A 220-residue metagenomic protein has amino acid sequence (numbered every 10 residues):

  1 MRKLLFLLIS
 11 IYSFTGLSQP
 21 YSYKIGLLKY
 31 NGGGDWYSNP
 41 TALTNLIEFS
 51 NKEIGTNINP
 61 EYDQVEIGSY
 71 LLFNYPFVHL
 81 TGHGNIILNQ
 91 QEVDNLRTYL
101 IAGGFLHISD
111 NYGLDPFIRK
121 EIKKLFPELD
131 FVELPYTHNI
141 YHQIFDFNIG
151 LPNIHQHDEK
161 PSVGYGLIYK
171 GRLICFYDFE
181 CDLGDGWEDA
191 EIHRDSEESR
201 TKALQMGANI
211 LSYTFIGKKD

Functional and structural regions predicted by a protein language model:
L4-S13: Sec-dependent N-terminal signal peptides
S18-F77, T81-G84, D182-L183, D189-D220: Aromatic-Pro/Gly-enriched surface loop or interdomain linker that acts as a lid/target-recognition segment
Y21-Y23, F73-V78, A102-F105, L129 (+1 more regions): Loop/turn elements at helix/coil->beta-strand transitions in domains of secreted/extracellular proteins
Y23-K24, K29-G33, T41-A42, D115-E191 (+1 more regions): An acidic, glycine-rich "communication" segment
I25, F77-P116: Short alpha-beta junction capping motif
N51-G55, I101-G104, K123-P127, F215: Sec-exported extracytoplasmic/periplasmic mature domains
N57-Q64, I108-N111, D130-P135, D220: Surface-exposed patches in mature extracellular/periplasmic domains of secreted proteins
P60-I67, G84, N89-N95, E159-V163: Alpha-helical scaffolding within the catalytic cores of extracellular/periplasmic polymer-degrading hydrolases
